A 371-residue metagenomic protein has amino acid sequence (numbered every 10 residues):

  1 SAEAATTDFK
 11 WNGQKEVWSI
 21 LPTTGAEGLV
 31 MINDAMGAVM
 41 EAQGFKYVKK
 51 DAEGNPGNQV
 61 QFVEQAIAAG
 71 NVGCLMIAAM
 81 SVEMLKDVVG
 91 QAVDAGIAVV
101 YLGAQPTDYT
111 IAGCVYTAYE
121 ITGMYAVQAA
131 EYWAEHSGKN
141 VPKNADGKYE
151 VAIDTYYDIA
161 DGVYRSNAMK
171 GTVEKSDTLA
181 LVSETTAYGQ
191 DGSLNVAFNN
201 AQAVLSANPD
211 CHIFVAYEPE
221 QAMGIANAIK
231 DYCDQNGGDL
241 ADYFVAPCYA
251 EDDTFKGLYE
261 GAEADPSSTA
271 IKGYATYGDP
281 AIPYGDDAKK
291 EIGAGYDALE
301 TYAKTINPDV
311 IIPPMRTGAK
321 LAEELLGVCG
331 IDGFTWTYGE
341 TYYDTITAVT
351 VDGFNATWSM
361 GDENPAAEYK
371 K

Functional and structural regions predicted by a protein language model:
E3-K15, D146-Y149, I153-D154, Y277-K371: Hinge/cleft segment of the Venus flytrap/periplasmic-binding protein
K15, Q43-K46, G70-C74, D94-V99 (+5 more regions): Loop/turn elements at helix/coil->beta-strand transitions in domains of secreted/extracellular proteins
V17-A26, M36-A38, M124-T178, S183-E184 (+1 more regions): An alpha-beta-alpha
I20-N33, K49-N58, M80-S81, G103-A104 (+7 more regions): Hinge/beta->alpha junction and helix N-cap segments in small-molecule ligand-binding domains
V63, G73, I77-D94, M169 (+1 more regions): Hydrophobic alpha-helical
A66-V72, Y132-D146, V204-D210: Glycine-rich phosphate-binding loop signature in dinucleotide/nucleotide-binding domains
D87-M124, G138, P142-G147, E251-A264 (+1 more regions): Flexible loop/hinge segments that line or gate small-molecule binding clefts
V99-T107, P219, M223-G293, D297: Venus flytrap/periplasmic-binding-protein-like
